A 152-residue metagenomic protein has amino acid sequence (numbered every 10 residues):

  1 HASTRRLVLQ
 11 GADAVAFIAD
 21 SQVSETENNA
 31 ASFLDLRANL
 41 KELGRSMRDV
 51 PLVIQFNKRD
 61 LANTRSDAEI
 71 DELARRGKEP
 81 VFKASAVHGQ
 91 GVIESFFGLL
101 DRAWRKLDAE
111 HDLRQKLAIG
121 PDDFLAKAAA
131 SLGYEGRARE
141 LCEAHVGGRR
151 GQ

Functional and structural regions predicted by a protein language model:
H1-R5: Switch II (G3) loop of P-loop NTPases
G11-L34, K41-R48, R59-T64, S85: Conserved Switch II/interswitch segment of TRAFAC-class P-loop GTPases
T26-S32, D49-F56, V87-I93, Q115-D123: Low-complexity, flexible helical/coil segments
D35, N39-E42, E72-R76: A short linear boundary/processing microfeature
R37-L40, G44, A103, L107: Short, well-ordered alpha-helical segments in soluble proteins
V50-V53, D60-L113: Canonical P-loop GTPase G-domain recognition
H88-Q90, D101-Q152: C-terminal-of-GTPase-core extension/linker across diverse P-loop GTPases
